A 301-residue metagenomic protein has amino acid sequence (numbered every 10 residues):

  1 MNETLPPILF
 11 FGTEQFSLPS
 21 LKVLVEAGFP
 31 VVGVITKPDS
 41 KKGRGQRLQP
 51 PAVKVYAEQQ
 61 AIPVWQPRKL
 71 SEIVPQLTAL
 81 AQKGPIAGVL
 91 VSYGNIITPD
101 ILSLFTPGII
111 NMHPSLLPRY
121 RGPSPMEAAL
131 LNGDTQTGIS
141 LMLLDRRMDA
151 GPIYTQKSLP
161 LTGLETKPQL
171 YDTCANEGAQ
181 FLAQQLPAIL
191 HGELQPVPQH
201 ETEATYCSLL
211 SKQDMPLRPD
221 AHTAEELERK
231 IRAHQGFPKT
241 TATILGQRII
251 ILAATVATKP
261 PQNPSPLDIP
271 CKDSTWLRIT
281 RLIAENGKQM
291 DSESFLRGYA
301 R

Functional and structural regions predicted by a protein language model:
M1-G236, A284, L296: One-carbon transfer enzymes
D220-R301: An anion-binding loop in the catalytic cleft
